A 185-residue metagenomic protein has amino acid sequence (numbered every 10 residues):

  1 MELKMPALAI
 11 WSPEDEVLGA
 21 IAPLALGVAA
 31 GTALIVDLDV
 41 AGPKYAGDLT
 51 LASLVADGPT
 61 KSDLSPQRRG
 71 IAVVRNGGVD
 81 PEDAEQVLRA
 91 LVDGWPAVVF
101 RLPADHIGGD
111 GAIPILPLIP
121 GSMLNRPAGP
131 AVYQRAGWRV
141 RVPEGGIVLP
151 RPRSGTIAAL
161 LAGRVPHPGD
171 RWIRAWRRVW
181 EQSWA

Functional and structural regions predicted by a protein language model:
M1-A9, P130-A185: C-terminal lobe/tail of nucleotide-utilizing enzymes
L3-V28: Glycine-rich P-loop/Walker A and Walker A-like loops and their local beta1-loop-alpha1 context in P-loop NTPases
P6-D15, L34-A97, A104, G155 (+1 more regions): P-loop/Walker-type NTP enzyme "switch/lid" segment
L18-I21, E82-Q86, G121-R126, V140-R141: Active-site-adjacent loop/helix micro-motif of nuclease/hydrolase catalytic cores
T32-A33, V98, A112, P130-A131: Hydrophobic anchor at the start of a short beta-strand that flanks the dinucleotide cofactor-binding loop
L38, P117-P120, A136: Cofactor-binding loop segments of dinucleotide-utilizing enzymes, especially the Rossmann-like FAD- and NAD(P)+-binding
G42-Y45, G108, G121-R126, W138-P143: Short, charged/polar "capping" segments at the starts of alpha-helices and the immediately preceding loops
D93, A104-G129: Inter-motif core of Ras-like GTPase G domains
